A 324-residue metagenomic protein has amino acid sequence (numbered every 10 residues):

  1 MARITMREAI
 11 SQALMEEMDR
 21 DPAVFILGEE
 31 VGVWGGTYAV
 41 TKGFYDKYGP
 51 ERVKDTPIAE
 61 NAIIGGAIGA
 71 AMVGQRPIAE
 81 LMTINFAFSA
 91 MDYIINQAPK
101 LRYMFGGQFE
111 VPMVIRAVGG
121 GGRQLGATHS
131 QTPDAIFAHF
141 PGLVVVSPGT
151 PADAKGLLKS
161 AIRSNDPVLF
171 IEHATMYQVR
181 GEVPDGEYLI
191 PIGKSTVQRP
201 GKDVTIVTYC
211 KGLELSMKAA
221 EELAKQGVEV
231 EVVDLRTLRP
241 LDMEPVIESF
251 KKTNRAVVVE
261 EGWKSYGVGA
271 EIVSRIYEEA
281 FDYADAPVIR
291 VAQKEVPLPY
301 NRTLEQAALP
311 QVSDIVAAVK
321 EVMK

Functional and structural regions predicted by a protein language model:
M1-P167, I171, Q306-A307: Thiamine diphosphate
V31, Y38-G43, K47, F109-V114 (+2 more regions): Thiamine diphosphate
